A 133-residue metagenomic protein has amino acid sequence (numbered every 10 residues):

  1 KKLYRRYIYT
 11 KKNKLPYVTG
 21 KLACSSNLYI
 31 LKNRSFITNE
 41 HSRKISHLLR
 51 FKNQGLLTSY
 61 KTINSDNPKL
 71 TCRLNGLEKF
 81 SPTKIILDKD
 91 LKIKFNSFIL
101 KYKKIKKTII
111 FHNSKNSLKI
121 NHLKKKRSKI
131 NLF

Functional and structural regions predicted by a protein language model:
K1: Active-site loop-to-helix "anion-binding N-cap" substructures in soluble metabolic enzymes
R6-Y9, N13-L15, T19-F133: Active-site ligand-binding patch in enzyme domains
